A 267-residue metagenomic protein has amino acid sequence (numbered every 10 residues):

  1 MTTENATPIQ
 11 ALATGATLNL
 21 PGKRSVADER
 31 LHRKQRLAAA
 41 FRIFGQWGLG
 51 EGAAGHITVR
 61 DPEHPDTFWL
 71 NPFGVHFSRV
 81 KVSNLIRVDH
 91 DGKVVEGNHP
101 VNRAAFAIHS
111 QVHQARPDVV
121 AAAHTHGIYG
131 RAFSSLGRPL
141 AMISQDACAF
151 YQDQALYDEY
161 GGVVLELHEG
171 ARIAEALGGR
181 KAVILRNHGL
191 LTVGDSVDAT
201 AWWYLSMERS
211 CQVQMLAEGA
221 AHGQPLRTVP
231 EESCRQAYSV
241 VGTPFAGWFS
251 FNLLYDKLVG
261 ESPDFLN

Functional and structural regions predicted by a protein language model:
T2-I43, K181-N267: A conserved C-terminal secondary-structure "cap"
A16-D91, F249-N252: N-terminal low-complexity or amphipathic/hydrophobic leaders
K23, D89-P100, Y151-E159: Short, basic, glycine/proline-bearing loop/turn elements
R60, R87-V88, F133-S134, V193-G194: Short beta-strand-to-turn element immediately C-terminal to the catalytic PLP-Schiff-base lysine in fold type I
D66-F68, K93, V120-A123, G130 (+4 more regions): Structural motif
D89-G130, L167-G179: Short HxH-centered metal-ligating active-site micro-motif
I128-L165, E169: Class I SAM-dependent methyltransferase SAM-binding "motif I" and its flanking Rossmann-like core
A155-T192: A contiguous binding-surface segment within folded domains or other stable secondary-structure elements
